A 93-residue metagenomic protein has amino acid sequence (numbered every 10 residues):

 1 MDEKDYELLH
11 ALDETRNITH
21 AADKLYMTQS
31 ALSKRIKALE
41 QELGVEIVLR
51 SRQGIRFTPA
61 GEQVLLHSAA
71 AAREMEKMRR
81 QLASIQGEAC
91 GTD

Functional and structural regions predicted by a protein language model:
D2-L8, Q29, G61: The N-cap/first-turn positions of alpha helices within or immediately adjacent to helix-turn-helix DNA-binding domains
Y6-D13, T58, L65: Hydrophobic residues on short alpha-helical segments
L12-Y26: Short helix-boundary/capping micro-motifs
R35: Residues in the recognition helix of alpha-helical DNA-binding motifs
E40-E62, R79: A short LG(V/I)-centered, amphipathic sequence patch enriched for acidic residue(s) preceding the LG motif
A60-K77, I85: Short, solvent-exposed amphipathic helices
S84-D93: Interdomain hinge and pocket-entrance segments immediately C-terminal to HTH DNA-binding domains
